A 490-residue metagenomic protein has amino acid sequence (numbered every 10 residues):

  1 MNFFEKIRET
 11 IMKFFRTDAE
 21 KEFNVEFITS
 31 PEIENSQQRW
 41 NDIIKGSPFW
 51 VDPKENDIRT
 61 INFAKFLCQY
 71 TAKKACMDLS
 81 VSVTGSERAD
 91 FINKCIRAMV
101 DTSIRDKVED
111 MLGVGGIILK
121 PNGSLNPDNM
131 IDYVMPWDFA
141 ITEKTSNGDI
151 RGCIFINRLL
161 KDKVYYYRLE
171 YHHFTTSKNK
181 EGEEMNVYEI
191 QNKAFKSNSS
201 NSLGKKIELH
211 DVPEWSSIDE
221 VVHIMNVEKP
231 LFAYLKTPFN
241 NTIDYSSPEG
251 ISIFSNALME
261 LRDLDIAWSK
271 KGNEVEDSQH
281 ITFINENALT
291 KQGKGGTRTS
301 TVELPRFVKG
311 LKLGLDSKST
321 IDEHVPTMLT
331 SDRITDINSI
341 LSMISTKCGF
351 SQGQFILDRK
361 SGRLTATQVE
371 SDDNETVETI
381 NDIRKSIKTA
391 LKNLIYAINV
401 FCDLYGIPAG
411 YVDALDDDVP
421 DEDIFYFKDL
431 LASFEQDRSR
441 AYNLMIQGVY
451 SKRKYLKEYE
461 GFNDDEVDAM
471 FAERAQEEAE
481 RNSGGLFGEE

Functional and structural regions predicted by a protein language model:
M1-L160, F487-E490: Extended, helix-rich architectural segments
F4, V212-S371, E375, I407-P408 (+3 more regions): Extended, charged amphipathic alpha-helical segments
I28-T29, E34-Q38, D42-T60, K312-K347 (+3 more regions): Extended, non-catalytic structural segments that build the interaction scaffolds of large macromolecular assemblies
V83, K107-V108, P121-G123, V275-I284 (+3 more regions): Short coil/turn segments at secondary-structure boundaries
E87, I96-I104, N256, E260 (+4 more regions): Short amphipathic alpha-helical segments
I118-E249: Extended, regular secondary-structure scaffolds
N393-E422, V467-M470: A glycine-biased, small/acidic residue-tolerant capping/turn segment at secondary-structure junctions
E458-G488: Long, highly charged low-complexity segments enriched in Glu/Asp and Lys/Arg with interspersed Ser/Thr
